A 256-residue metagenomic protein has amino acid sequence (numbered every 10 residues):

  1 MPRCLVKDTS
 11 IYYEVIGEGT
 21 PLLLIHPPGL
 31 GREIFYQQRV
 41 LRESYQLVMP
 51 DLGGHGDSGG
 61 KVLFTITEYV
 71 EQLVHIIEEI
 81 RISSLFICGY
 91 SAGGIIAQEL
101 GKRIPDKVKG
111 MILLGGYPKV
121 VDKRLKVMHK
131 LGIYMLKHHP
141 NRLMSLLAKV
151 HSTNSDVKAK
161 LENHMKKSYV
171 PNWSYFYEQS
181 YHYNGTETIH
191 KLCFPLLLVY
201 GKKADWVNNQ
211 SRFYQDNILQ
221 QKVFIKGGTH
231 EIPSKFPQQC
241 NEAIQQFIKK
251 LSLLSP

Functional and structural regions predicted by a protein language model:
M1-L23, S44-Y45, K167, Q245 (+1 more regions): Alpha/beta-hydrolase fold catalytic core
T9-G59: Conserved HGGG/HGGXW glycine-rich cap/lid loop of the alpha/beta-hydrolase fold
R39-L41, L197-G228, S234: Conserved loop-alpha-helix segment in the C-terminal half of the alpha/beta-hydrolase fold that carries the catalytic
V48-C88: Active-site loop/oxyanion-hole signature of alpha/beta-hydrolase fold enzymes
G89-G93, A97: Gly/Ala-rich beta-loop-alpha elbow adjacent to hydrolase catalytic centers
Q98, K102-R103, V108-H138: Flexible "cap/lid" loop of the alpha/beta hydrolase fold
D122, H138-K191: Conserved alpha/beta-hydrolase catalytic His-Asp/Glu region
F224-P256: Catalytic active-site module of serine/aspartate enzymes centered on a nucleophile-bearing elbow/loop
